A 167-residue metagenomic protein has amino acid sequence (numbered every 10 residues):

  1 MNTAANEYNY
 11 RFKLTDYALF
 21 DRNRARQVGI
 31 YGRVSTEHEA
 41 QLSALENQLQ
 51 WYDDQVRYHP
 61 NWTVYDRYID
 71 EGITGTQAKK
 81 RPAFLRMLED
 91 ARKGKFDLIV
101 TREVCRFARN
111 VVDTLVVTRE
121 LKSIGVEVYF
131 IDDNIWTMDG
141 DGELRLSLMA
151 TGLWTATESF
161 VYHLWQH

Functional and structural regions predicted by a protein language model:
M1-H167: Short, structured surface patches at the beginning of a domain
